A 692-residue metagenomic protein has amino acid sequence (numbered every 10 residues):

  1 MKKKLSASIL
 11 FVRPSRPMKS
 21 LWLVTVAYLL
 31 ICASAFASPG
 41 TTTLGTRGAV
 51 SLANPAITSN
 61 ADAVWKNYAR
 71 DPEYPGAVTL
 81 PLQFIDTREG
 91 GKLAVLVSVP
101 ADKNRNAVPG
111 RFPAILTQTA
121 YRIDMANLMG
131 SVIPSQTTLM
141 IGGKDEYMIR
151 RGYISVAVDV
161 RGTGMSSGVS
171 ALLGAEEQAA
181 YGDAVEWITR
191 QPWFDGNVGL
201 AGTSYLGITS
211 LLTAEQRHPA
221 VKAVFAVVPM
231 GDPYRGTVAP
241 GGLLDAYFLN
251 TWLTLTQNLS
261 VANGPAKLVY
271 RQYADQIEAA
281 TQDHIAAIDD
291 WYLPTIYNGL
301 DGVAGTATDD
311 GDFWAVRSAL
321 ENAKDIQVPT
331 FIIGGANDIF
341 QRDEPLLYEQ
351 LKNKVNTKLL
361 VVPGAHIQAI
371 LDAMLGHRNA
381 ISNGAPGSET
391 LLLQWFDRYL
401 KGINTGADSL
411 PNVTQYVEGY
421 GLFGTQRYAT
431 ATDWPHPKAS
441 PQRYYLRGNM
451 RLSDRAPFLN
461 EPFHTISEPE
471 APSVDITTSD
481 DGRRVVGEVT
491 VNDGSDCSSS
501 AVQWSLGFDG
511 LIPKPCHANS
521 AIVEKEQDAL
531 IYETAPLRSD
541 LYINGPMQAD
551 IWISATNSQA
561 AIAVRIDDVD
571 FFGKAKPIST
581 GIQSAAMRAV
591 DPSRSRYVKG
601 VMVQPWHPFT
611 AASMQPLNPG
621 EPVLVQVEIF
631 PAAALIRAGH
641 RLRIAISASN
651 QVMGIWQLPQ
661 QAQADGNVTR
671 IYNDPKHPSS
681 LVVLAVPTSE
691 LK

Functional and structural regions predicted by a protein language model:
L44-I57, G376-K692: C-terminal, loop-rich substrate-recognition/catalytic regions characterized by aromatic stacking residues
L44-I57, K66-Y68, D86, P134 (+5 more regions): Accessory cap/linker subdomain of secreted extracellular hydrolases
V64-G110, L537-S539: N-terminal cap/lid segment of alpha/beta-hydrolase-fold proteins
L96-Y153, V158-R161, M165, L172 (+1 more regions): N-terminal cap/lid subdomain of alpha/beta-hydrolase-fold enzymes
M140, R342-T357: Active-site-adjacent alpha-helix of alpha/beta-hydrolase-fold enzymes
L172-Q191: Alpha/beta-hydrolase active-site loop
E176, A201, Y205-Q272, G334-A336 (+1 more regions): A catalytic-pocket lid/entrance helix-loop region that shapes and gates access to the active site across common
I326, I332-G334: Short beta-strand/loop motif that positions the catalytic acidic residue of the alpha/beta-hydrolase fold
